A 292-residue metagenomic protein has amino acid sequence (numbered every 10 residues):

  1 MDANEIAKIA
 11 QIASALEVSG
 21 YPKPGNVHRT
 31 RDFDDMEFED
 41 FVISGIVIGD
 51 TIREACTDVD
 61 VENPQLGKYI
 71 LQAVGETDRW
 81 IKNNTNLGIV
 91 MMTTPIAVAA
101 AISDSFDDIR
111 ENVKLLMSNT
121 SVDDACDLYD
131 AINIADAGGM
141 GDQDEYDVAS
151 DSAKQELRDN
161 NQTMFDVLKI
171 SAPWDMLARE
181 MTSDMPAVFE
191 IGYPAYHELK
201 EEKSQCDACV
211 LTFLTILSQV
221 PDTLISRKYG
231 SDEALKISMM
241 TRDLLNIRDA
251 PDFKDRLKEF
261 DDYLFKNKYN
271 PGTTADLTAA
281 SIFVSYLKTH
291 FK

Functional and structural regions predicted by a protein language model:
M1-P64, A101-D262, K266, K288-K292: Phosphate-rich cofactor/ligand-interacting catalytic cores and adjacent structured alpha/beta frameworks
E54-D108: Long, hydrophobic/aromatic-enriched structural stretches that serve as scaffold segments
Y69, G88-M92, L128, Q205-T212 (+1 more regions): Residue-level detector of well-ordered alpha-helical segments, enriched for hydrophobic/aromatic packing positions
G75-T85, T120, K200, D262-P271: A short glycine/serine-rich beta->alpha loop
I81-P95, N267-F283: Conserved phosphate/anionic-ligand binding catalytic regions in large, soluble enzymes, centered on
V98, S218, F283: Residue-level marker of positions within ordered structural domains that often coincide with functionally constrained
